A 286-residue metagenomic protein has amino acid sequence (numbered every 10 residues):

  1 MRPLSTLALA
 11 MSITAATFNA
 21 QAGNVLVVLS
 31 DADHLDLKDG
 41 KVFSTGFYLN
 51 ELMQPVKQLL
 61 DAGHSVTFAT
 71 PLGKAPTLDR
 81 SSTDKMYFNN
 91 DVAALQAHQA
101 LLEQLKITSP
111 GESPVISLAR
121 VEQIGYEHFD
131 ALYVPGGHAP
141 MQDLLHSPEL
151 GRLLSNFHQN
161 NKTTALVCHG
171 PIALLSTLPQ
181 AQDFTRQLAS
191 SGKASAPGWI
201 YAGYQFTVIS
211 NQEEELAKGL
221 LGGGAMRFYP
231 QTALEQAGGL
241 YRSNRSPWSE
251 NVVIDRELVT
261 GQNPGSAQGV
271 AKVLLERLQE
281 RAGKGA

Functional and structural regions predicted by a protein language model:
M1, A22-G23: Absolute protein N-terminus
M1-L7: Bacterial N-terminal signal peptides that target proteins for export
L9-I13: Hydrophobic helical h-region of N-terminal Sec-dependent signal peptides in bacterial secretory/periplasmic proteins
T14-A20: N-terminal signal peptide c-region/cleavage motif recognized by signal peptidases
G23-N160, A173-A286: Extended, subdomain-level signal for the structured scaffold at the beginning of enzyme domains
T163-T164: Glycine- and acidic-residue-rich phosphate-binding/metal-coordinating active-site segment common to enzymes that handle
V167-P171: Short, thiol/selenol-centered motifs that function as redox-active sites or metal-ligating centers
